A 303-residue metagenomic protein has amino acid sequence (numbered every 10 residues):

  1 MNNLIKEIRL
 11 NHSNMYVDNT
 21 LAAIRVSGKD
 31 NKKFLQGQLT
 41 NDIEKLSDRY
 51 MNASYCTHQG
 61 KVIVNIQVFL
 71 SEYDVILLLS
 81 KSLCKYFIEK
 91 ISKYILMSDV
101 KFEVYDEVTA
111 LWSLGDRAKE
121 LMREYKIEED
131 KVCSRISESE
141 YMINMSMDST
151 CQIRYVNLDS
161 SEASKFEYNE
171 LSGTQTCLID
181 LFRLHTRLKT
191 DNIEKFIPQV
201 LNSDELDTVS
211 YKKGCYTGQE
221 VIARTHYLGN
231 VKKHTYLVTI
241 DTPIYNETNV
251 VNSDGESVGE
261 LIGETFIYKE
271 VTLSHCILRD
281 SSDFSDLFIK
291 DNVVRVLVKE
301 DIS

Functional and structural regions predicted by a protein language model:
M1-N65, F69-Y73: Acidic, proline/glycine-enriched N-terminal capping motif
I5-H12, A53-N65, K93-L96, S134-I143 (+2 more regions): Short amphipathic beta-strand starts and helix->beta connectors
H12-R25, Q67-R183: Acidic, low-complexity central loop/insert segments
R25-N31, E44, S113-R117, T239-Y245: Short, surface-exposed ligand-recognition loops at beta-strand->loop->(often short) alpha-helix junctions that present
G28, L77, G115, G218 (+2 more regions): Residue-level signal for inorganic ion chemistry
D42-I43, S92-V100, F166-Q175, S253-V258 (+1 more regions): A common structural junction motif
I153-L237: Anionic-ligand-binding alpha/beta catalytic cores of soluble enzymes and soluble regulatory domains that recognize
L201-V209, A223-S303: Glycine-rich, small/acidic residue-mixed loop/short-helix segments
